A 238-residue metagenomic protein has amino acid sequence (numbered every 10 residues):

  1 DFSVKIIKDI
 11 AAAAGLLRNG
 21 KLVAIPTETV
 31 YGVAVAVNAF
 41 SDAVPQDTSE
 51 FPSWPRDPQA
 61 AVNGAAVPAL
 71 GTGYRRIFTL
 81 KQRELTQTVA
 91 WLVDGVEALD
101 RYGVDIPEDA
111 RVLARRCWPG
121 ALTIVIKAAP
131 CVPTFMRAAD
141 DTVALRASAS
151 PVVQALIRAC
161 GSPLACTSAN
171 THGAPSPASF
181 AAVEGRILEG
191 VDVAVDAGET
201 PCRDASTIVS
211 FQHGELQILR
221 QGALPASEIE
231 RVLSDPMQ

Functional and structural regions predicted by a protein language model:
D1-Q238: Active-site-adjacent structural elements in enzyme catalytic cores
